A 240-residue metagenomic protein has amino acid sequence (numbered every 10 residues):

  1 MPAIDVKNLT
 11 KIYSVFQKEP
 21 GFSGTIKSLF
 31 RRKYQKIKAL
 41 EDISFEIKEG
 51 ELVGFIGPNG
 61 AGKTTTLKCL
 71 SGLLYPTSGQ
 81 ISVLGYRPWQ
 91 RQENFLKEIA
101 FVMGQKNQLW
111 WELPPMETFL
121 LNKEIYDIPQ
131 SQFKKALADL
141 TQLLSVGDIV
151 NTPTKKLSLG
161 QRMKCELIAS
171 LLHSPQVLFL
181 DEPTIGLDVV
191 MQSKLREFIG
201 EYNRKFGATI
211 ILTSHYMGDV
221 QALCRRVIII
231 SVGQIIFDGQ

Functional and structural regions predicted by a protein language model:
G21-S28, L120, E124, S131-I149: Conserved ABC ATPase "signature" region
L172-Q176: A short, proline-enriched helix->beta-strand linker immediately N-terminal to the Walker B motif in ABC-type P-loop
L178-E182: Catalytic Walker B motif of ABC-type/P-loop ATPase nucleotide-binding domains
Q192-F206: Helical segment within the ABC ATPase nucleotide-binding domain
V220-A222: A short, surface-exposed alpha-helical micro-motif characterized by mixed small hydrophobic and charged/polar residues
D238-G239: ABC ATPase "signature
